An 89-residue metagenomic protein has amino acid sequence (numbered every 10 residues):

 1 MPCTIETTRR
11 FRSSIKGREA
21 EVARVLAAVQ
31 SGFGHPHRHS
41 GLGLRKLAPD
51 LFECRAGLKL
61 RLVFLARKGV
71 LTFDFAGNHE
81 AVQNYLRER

Functional and structural regions predicted by a protein language model:
M1-L60, A66-R89: Basic, Lys/Arg-enriched alpha-helical interface segments
